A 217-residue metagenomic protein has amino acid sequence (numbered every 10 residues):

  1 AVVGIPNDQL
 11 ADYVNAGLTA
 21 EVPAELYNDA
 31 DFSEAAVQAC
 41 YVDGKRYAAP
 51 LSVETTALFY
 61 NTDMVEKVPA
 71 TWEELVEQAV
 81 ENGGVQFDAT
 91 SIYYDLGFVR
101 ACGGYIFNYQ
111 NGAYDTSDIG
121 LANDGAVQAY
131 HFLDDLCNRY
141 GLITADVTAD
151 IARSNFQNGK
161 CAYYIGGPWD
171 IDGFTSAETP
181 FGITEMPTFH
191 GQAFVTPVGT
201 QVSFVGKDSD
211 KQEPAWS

Functional and structural regions predicted by a protein language model:
A1-A11, A145, P168, H190-G191 (+1 more regions): Conserved N-terminal structural module of periplasmic/extracytoplasmic solute-binding proteins
A1-I5, N82-G84, N158-G166, T179: Alpha-to-beta junction loops
P6-A57, K67-V76, V80, G182-T184: Hinge/lid segment of periplasmic solute-binding proteins
D8, A70-E74, I143-Q157, W169: Short helix-initiation/N-cap motifs at beta->coil->alpha
L10-V14, G167-P180: A ligand-binding cleft/hinge motif common to bilobed small-molecule-binding domains
Y47-T56, E73-I119, G125, C161: Extracytoplasmic/periplasmic solute-binding protein
D115-D146: Glycine-centered hinge/linker elements that transmit conformational signals in sensory and ligand-binding systems
N138, T175-S217: Extracytoplasmic/periplasmic substrate-recognition and gating elements
